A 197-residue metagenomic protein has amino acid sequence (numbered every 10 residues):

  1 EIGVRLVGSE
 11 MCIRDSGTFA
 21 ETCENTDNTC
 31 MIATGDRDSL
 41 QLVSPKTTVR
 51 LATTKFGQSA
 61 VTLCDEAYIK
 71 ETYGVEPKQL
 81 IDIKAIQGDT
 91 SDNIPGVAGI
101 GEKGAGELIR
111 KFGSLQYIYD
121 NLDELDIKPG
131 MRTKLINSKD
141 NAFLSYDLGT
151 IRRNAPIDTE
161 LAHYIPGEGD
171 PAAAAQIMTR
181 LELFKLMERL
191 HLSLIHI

Functional and structural regions predicted by a protein language model:
E1-G8, I13, I195-H196: Single conserved hydrophobic/aromatic residue that forms the stacking wall/gate of nucleotide- or nucleobase-binding
G3-V4, R110, M178: Structural motif
S9-I157: Extended two-metal-dependent nuclease catalytic cores across DNA- and RNA-processing enzymes
D147-L194: Low-complexity, acidic/Ser/Thr- and charged residue-rich accessory regions of DNA metabolism proteins
